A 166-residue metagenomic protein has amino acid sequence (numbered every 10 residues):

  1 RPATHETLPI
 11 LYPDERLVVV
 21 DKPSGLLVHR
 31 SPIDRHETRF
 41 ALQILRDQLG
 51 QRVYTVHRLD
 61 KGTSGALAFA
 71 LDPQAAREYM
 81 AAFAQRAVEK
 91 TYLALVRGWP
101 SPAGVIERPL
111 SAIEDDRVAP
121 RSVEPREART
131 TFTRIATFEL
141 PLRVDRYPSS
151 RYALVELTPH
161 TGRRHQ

Functional and structural regions predicted by a protein language model:
R1-E156: RNA pseudouridine synthases
R163-Q166: Short beta-strand segments enriched for Tyr within beta-sheet-rich domains, predominantly fibronectin type III
